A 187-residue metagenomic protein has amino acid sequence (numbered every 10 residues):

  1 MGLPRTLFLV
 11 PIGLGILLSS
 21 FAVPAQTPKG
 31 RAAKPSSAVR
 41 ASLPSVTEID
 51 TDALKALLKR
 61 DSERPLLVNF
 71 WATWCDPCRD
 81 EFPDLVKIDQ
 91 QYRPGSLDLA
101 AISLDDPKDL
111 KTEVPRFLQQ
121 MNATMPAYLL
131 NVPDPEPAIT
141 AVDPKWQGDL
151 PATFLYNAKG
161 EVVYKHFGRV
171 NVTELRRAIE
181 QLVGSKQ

Functional and structural regions predicted by a protein language model:
M1-E48, Q187: N-terminal targeting signals for export/organelle localization
S45-L66, D89: A short beta-strand-turn-helix
S62-L66, G95-D98, A123-P126: Loop/turn elements at helix/coil->beta-strand transitions in domains of secreted/extracellular proteins
R64-L66, W71-W74, D149: Short pre-active-site segment immediately N-terminal to redox-active cysteine/selenocysteine motifs in thiol-based
N69, A101-S103, L129, E174: Hydrophobic beta-strand core positions in alpha/beta domains
T73-D80, A152: C-type cytochrome heme c attachment motif
D80-N122, P133-T140: Structural microenvironment flanking redox-active thiols in thiol-disulfide oxidoreductases
M121-A123, L130-E180: Thiol/disulfide oxidoreductase modules built on the thioredoxin-like
